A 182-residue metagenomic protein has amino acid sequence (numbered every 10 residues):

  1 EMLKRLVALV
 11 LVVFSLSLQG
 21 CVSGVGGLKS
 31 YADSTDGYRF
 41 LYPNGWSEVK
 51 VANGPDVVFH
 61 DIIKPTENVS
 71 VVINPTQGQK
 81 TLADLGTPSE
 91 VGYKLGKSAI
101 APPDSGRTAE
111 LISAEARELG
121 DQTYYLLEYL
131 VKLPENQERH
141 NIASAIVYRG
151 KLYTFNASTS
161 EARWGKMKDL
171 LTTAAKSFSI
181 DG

Functional and structural regions predicted by a protein language model:
E1-V10: Bacterial N-terminal signal peptides that target proteins for export
S17-G20: C-terminal motif of bacterial Sec signal peptides marking the signal peptidase cleavage site
V22-V25: Bacterial signal peptide processing site
K29-S34, E115-E118: Short acidic-hydrophobic surface loop/beta-edge motif
T35-G54: Proline-anchored loop/turn motifs at beta-strand termini and strand-loop-strand connectors
G37, L85-E90, E161, G165-D169: Soluble non-cytosolic domains of exported or imported proteins
W46, G150-G182: Surface-exposed amphipathic alpha-helical segments
V49-Y153: Conserved polar/disulfide-associated segments of primarily extracytoplasmic proteins
